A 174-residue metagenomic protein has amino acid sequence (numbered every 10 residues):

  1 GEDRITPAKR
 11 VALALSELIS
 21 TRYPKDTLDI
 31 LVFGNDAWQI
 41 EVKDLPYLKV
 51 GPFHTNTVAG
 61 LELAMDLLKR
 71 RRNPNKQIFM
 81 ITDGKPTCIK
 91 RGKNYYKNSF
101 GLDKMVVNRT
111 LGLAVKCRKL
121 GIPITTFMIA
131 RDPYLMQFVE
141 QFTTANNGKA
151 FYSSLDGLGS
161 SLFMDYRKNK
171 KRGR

Functional and structural regions predicted by a protein language model:
G1, W38-V42, P86-R91, Y134-Q137 (+1 more regions): Switch/connector loops and helix/strand junctions flanking conserved nucleotide-binding motifs in nucleotide-processing
G1-I30, K49-N56, L68, V107: …and closely analogous acidic/polar surface helices at protein-protein or active-site interfaces in A-domain-like
P24-D26, K76, L120-P123, N146-K149: Short glycine-/polar-rich loops that comprise or flank the Walker A/P-loop and associated switch/sensor motifs
L28, A37-I40, L45-F79, P86-C88 (+2 more regions): Von Willebrand factor
I30-V32, I78-M80, T126-M128: Structural beta-sheet core signal
V32, W38, N94-K97: Catalytic core of nucleotidyl cyclases, primarily class III adenylyl/guanylyl cyclases
L45, P123-R174: Von Willebrand factor A/integrin I-like adhesion domains
P52-T55, G84-A145: VWA/integrin I-like adhesion module and closely mimicked acidic/polar interface patches used
